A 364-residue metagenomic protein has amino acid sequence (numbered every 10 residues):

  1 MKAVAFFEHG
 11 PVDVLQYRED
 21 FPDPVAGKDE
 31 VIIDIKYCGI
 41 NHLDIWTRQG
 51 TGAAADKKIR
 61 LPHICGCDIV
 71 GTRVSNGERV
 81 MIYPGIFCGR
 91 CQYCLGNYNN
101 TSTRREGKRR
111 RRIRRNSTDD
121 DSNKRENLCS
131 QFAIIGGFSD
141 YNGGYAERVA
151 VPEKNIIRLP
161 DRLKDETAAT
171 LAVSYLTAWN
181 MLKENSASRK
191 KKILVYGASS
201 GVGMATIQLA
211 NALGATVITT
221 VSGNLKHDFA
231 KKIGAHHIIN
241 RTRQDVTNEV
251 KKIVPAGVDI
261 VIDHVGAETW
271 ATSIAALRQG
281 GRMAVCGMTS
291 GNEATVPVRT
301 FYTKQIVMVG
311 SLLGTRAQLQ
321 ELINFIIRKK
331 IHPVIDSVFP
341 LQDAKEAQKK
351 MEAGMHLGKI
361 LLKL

Functional and structural regions predicted by a protein language model:
M1, F7, A271, R316-L364: C-terminal hydrophobic helical "lid"/dimerization subdomain of Rossmann-like NAD(P)H-dependent oxidoreductases
M1, S188-K192, G281, I306: Nucleotide donor/acceptor-binding cores
P22-D23, I59-G66, G136-Y141, A146-E147 (+1 more regions): Short Gly/Pro-enriched turn/cap motifs at secondary-structure boundaries
P22-G39, G52-N123, P160-R162: Glycine-rich beta-strand-centered segment in the early N-terminal region that forms part of a ligand/cofactor-binding
E78-R79, Y93, R148, K192 (+2 more regions): Residue-level marker of beta-strand positions
R79, K154, D161-Q244, E249: Mid-domain Rossmann-like dinucleotide-binding core that forms the NAD(H)/NADP(H) cofactor-binding site
I86-G197: NAD(P)H dinucleotide-binding glycine-rich loop of Rossmann-like/cofactor-binding domains, especially the beta1-alpha1
I218-N224, D228-V309: Glycine-rich cofactor phosphate-binding loops and adjacent beta1-alpha1 units of small-molecule cofactor enzyme domains
